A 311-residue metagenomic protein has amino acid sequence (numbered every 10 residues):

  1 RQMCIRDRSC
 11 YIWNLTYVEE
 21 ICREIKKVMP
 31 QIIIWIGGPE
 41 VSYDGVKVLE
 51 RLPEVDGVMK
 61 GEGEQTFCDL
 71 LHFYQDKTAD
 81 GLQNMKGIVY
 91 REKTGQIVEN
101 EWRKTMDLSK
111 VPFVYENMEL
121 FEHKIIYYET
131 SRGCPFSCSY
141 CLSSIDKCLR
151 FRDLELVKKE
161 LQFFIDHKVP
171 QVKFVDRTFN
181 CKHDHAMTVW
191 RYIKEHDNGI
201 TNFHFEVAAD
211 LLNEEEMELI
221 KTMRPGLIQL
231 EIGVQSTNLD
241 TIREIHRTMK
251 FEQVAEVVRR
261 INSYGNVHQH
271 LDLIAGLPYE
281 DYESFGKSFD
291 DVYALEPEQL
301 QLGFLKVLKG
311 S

Functional and structural regions predicted by a protein language model:
R1-I5: Short, small-residue-biased leader/transition segments that mark boundaries at the very start of proteins
R6-W102: Glycine-rich beta-alpha loop elements in corrinoid/cobalamin-binding modules across cobalamin-dependent enzymes
Y11-L15, E40-S42, G63-T66, K104-D107 (+6 more regions): Short, solvent-exposed loop/turn segments at secondary-structure junctions
V28-I33, V55, G199-T201, G226 (+2 more regions): A short helix->loop->beta-strand "cap" motif at the edges of active sites that frequently abuts
G45-R51, E216-I220, P278-A294: Catalytic cores of alpha/beta
S109-S263, A275: Radical SAM [4Fe-4S] cluster-binding motif and immediate context
H183-D184, V234, D240-I245, A275-E283 (+1 more regions): Flexible glycine/acidic-rich beta-alpha junction loops that bind and position SAM and/or redox cofactors in anaerobic
